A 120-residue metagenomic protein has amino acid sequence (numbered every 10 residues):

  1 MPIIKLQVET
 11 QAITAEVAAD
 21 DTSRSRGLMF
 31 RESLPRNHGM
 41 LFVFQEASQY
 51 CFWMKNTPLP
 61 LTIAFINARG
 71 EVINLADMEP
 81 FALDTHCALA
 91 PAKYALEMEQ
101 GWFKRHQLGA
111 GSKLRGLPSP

Functional and structural regions predicted by a protein language model:
M1-P120: Compact, glycine-rich, soluble single-domain proteins
